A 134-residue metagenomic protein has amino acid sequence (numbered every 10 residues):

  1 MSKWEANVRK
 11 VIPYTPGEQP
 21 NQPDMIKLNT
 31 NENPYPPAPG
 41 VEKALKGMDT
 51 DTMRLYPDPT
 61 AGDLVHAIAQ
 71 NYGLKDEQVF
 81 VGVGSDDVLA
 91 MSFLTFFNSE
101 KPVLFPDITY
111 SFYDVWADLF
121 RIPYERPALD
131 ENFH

Functional and structural regions predicted by a protein language model:
M1-L55, H134: N-terminal "arm"/small-domain region of PLP-dependent enzymes with the aminotransferase-like
M53-H134: Conserved core of the PLP fold type I
